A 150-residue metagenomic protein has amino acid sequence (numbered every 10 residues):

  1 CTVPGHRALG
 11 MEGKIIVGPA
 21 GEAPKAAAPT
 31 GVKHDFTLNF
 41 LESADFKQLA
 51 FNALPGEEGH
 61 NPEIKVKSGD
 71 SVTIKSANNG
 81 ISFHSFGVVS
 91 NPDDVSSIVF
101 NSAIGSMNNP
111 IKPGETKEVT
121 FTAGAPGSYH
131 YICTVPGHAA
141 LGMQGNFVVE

Functional and structural regions predicted by a protein language model:
C1-D45, N109-E150: Extracellular/periplasmic metallocenter environments
G31-S71: N-terminal edge beta-strand
S76-G80: Asparagine-centered strand-capping/turn motif at beta-strand->loop junctions
S85-V89: Beta-strand signatures of extracellular beta-sandwich domains
S90-P92, A139: Solvent-exposed strand-loop boundary residues in beta-sheet-rich modules
P92-N101: Short aromatic-acidic-glycine turn motif
N101-N108: Solvent-exposed serine/threonine-rich low-complexity stretches and specific carbohydrate-binding patches
